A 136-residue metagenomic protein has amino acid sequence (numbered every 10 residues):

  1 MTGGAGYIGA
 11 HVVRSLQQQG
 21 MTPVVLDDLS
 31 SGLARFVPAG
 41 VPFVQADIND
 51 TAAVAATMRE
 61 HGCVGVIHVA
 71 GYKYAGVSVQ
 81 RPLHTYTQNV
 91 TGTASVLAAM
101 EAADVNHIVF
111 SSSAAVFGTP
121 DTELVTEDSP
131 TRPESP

Functional and structural regions predicted by a protein language model:
M1-P136: N-terminal Rossmann-like NAD(P)+-binding domain of SDR-like oxidoreductases, especially those catalyzing
